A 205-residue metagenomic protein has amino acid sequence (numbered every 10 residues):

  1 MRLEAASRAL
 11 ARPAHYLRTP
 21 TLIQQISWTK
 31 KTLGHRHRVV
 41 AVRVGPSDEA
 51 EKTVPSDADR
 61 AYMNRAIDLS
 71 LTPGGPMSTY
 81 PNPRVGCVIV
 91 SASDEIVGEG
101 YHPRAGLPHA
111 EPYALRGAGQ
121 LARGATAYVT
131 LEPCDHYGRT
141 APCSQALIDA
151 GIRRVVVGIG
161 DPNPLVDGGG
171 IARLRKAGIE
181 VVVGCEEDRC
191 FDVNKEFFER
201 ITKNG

Functional and structural regions predicted by a protein language model:
M1-K30: N-terminal chloroplast transit peptides
R36-E49: N-terminal mitochondrial targeting presequences
E49-A50, V88: RNA-binding accessory domains that recognize and position tRNA/RNA substrates
P55-T79: Short, basic/aromatic recognition patches
P81-S91: Short beta-strand scaffold segments in enzyme catalytic cores
I89-F191: Zn2+-dependent cytidine deaminase-like catalytic core
E196-G205: Phosphate/diphosphate-binding glycine-rich loops and adjacent basic-rich segments that engage nucleotide
